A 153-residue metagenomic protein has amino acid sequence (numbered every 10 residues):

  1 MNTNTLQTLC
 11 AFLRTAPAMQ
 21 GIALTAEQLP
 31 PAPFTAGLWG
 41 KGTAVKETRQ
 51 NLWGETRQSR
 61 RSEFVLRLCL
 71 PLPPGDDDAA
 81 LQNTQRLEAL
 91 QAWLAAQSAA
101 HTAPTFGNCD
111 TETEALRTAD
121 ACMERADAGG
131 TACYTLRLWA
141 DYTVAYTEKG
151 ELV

Functional and structural regions predicted by a protein language model:
M1-Q28, A44-V153: Charged, amphipathic alpha-helical segments and their flanking helix caps
F34-T43: A short, hydrophobic beta-strand-centered structural micro-motif
